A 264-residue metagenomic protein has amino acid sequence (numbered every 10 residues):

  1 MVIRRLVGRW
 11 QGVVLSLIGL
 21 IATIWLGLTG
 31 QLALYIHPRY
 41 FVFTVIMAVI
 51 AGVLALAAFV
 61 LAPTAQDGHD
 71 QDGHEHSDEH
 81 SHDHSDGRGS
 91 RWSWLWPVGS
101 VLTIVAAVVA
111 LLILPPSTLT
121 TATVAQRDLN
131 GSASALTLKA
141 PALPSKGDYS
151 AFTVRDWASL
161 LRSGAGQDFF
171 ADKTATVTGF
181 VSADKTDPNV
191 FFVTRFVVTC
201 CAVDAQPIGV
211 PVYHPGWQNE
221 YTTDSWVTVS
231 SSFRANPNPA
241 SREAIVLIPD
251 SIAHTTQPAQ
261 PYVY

Functional and structural regions predicted by a protein language model:
W10-H82: Membrane-embedded alpha-helical segments of integral membrane proteins
S90-L119: Internal/C-terminal transmembrane anchor helices
I113-T178: Membrane-interface segments at or immediately adjacent to transmembrane helices that form the boundary between
F170, G216-V229: Short nucleic-acid-contacting surface segments enriched for D/E, G, S/T with interspersed K/R
A175-V181, D224-R234: OB-fold and OB-like beta-barrel modules that bind single-stranded nucleic acids
T186-V198, R242-V246: Short aromatic-glycine-enriched beta-strand elements
A205-N219: Beta-strand/loop nucleic-acid-binding surfaces
N238-V263: OB-fold/S1-family single-stranded nucleic acid-binding modules
